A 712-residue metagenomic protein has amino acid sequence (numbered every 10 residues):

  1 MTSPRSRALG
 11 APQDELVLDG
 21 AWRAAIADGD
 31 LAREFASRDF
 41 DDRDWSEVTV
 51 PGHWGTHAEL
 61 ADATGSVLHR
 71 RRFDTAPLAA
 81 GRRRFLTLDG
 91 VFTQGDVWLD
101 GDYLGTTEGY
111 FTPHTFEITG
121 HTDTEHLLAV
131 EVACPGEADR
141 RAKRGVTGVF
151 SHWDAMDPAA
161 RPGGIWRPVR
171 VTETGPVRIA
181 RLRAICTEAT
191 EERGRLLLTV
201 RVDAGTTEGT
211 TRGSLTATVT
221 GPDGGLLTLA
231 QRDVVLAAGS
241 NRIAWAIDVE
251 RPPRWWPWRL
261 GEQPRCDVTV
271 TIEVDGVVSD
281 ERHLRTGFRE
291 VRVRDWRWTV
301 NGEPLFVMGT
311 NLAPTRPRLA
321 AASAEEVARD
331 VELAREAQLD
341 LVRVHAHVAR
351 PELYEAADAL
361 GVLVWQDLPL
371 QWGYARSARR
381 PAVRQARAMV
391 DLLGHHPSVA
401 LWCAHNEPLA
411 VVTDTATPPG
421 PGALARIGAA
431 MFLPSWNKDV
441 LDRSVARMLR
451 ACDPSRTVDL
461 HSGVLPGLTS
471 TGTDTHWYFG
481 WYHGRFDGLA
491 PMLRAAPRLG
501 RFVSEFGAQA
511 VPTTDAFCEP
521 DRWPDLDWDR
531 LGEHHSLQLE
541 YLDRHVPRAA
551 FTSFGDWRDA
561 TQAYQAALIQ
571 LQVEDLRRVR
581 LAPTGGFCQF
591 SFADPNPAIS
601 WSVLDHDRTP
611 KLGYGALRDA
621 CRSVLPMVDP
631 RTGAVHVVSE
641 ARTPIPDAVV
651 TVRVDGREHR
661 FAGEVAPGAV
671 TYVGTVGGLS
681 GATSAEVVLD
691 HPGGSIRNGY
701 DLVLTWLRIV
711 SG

Functional and structural regions predicted by a protein language model:
M1-V344, L499, V579-T584, T609 (+1 more regions): Secreted/periplasmic carbohydrate-active enzymes, especially glycoside hydrolases
L16-V17, A24-D30, G164, W402 (+6 more regions): Substrate-binding clefts and catalytic carboxylate motifs of secreted carbohydrate-active enzymes
A58, D414-T415, I599-S602: Short acidic, glycine/proline-rich loop/turn micro-motifs
H114-F116, D139-R141, F150, A159 (+2 more regions): Active-site mouth of glycoside hydrolases
R144-V146, G361, T417-G420, T473-W477 (+2 more regions): Short secondary-structure boundary/capping segments
G467-R485: A long, hydrophobic alpha-helical segment
